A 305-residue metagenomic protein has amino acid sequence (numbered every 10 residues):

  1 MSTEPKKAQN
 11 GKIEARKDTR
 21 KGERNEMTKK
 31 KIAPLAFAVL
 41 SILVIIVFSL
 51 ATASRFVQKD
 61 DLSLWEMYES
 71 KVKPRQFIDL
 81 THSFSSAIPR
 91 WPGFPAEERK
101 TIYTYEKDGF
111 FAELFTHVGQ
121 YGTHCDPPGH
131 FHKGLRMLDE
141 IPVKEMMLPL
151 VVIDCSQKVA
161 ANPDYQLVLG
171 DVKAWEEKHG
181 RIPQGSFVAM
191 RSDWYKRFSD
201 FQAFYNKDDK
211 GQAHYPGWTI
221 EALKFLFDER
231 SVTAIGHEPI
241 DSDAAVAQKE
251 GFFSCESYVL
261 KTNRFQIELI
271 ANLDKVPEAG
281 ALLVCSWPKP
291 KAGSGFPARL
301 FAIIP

Functional and structural regions predicted by a protein language model:
M1-N10: Short, low-complexity, Lys/Arg-enriched N-terminal segments of secretory-pathway carbohydrate enzymes
P5, G22, T28-A38, I42 (+1 more regions): Active-/binding-site microenvironments in catalytic and ligand-binding cores
